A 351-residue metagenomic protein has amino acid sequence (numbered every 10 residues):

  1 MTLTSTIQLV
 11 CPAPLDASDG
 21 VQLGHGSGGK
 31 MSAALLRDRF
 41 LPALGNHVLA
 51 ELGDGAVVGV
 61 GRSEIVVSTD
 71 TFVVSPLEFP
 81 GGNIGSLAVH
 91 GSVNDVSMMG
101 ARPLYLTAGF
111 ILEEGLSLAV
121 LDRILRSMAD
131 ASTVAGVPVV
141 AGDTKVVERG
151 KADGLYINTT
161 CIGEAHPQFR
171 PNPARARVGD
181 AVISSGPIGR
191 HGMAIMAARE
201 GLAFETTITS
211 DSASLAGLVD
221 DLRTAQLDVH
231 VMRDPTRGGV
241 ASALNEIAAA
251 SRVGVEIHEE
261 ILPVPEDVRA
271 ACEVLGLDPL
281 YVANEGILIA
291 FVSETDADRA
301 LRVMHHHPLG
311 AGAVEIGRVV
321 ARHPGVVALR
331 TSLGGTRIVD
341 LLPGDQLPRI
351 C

Functional and structural regions predicted by a protein language model:
M1-C351: Helix-biased detector of long, well-ordered alpha-helical tracts
